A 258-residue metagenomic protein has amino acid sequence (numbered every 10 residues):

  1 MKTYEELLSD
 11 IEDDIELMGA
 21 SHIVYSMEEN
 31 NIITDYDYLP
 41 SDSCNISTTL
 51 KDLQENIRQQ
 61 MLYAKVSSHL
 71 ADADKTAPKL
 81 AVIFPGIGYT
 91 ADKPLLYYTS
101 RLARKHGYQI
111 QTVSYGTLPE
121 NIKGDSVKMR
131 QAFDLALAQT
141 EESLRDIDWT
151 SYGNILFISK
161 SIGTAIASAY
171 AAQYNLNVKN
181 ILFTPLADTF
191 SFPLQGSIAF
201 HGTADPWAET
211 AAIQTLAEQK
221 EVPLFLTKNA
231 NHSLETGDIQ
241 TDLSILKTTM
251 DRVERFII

Functional and structural regions predicted by a protein language model:
K2-H22: N-terminal acidic leader/helix
V24, E28-L62: Short, charge-rich amphipathic interface segments used for partner binding and complex assembly
A64-S151: Serine-hydrolase catalytic machinery in alpha/beta-hydrolase-like enzymes
I158-A167: Gly/Ala-rich beta-loop-alpha elbow adjacent to hydrolase catalytic centers
L176-P185: A conserved short beta-strand
A199-H201, D205: Short beta-strand/loop motif that positions the catalytic acidic residue of the alpha/beta-hydrolase fold
P206-A212: Conserved alpha/beta-hydrolase "acid-adjacent" motif
A230-S244: Catalytic histidine-centered segment of alpha/beta-hydrolase-like enzymes
